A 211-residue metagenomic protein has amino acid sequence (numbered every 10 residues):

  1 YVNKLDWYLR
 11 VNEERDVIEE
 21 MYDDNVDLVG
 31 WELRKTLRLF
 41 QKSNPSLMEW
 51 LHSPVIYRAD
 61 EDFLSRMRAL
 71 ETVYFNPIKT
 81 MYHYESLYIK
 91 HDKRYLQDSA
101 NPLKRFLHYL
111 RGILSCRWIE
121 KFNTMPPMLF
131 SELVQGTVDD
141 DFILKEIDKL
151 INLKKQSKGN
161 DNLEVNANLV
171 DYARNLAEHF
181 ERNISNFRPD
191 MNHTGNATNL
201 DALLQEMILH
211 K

Functional and structural regions predicted by a protein language model:
Y1-A59: An N-terminal structural lobe/cap that precedes and organizes the functional/catalytic core across diverse proteins
N3-K4, E32, A59, L129 (+1 more regions): General structural signal for secondary-structure boundaries
R66-N196: Conserved nucleotidyltransferase catalytic core and NTase-mimicking acidic/glycine-rich helix/loop elements in nucleic
R188-K211: Acidic, carboxylate-rich catalytic segments that either coordinate divalent cations
